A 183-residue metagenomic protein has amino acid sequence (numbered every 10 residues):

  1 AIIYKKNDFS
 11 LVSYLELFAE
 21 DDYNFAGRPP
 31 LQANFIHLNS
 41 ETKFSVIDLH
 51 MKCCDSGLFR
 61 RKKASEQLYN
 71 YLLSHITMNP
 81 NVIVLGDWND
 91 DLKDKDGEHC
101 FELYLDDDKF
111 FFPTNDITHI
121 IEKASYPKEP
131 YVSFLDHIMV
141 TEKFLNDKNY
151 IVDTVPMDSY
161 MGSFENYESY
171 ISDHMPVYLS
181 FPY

Functional and structural regions predicted by a protein language model:
A1-K43, M51: Structured beta-strand-rich core segments of catalytic domains in phosphoester-bond hydrolases
S13-E16, I47, L58-R60, K95-E98 (+1 more regions): Short, solvent-exposed loop/turn and secondary-structure capping segments
F25, S74-I83, D90-Y183: Metal-dependent phosphoester-hydrolase catalytic domains
G27-L31, T42, I47, A64 (+2 more regions): Residues that flank catalytic or metal-binding motifs in active/ligand-binding sites
T42-H50, S56, R61-K63, D116-E129: A shared catalytic/ligand-binding motif for oxyanion handling
D48, V84-L85: Generic enzyme active-site microenvironment
M51, D87-W88: Active-site metal-binding loops of divalent metal-dependent hydrolases
L58-N79: A long, amphipathic alpha-helix that forms part of the scaffold/cap immediately adjacent to metal-dependent active
